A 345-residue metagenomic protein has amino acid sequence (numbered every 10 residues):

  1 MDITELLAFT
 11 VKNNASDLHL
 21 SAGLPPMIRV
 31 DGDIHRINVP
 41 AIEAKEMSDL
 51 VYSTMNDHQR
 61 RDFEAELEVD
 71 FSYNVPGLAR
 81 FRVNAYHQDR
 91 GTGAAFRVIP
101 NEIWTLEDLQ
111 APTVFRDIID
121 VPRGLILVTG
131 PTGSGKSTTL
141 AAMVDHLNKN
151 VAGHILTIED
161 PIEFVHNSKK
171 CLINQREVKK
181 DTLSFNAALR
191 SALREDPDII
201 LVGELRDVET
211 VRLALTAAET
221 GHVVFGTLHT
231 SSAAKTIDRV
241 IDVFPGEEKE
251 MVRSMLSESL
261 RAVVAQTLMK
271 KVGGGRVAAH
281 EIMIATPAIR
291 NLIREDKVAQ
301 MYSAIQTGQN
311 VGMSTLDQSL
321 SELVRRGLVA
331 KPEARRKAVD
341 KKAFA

Functional and structural regions predicted by a protein language model:
M1-A345: Short, flexible helix-loop junctions that flank or precede catalytic/ligand sites
